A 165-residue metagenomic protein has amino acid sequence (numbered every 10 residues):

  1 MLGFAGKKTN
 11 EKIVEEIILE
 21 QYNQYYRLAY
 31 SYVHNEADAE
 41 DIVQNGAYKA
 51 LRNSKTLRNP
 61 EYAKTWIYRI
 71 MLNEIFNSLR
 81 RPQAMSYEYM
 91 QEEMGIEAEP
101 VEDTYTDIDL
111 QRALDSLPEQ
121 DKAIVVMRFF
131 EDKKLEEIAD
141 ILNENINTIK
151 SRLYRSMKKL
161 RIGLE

Functional and structural regions predicted by a protein language model:
M1-Q24, S31, T106, I162-E165: N-terminal module of bacterial RNA polymerase sigma factors
Y22, Y26, A47, P118 (+2 more regions): C-terminal flanking helix
R27, D41-Y48, E61-N73: Structural recognition of an alpha-helix C-terminal capping motif at a helix-to-coil junction
A37, E136, N147: Residues within helix-turn-helix
R58, R69-Y89, R155: Arg/Lys-rich amphipathic alpha helix in sigma70-family domain 2
L72, L142-E165: DNA-recognition helix of helix-turn-helix
N77, A84-R112, K134: Internal acidic/polar
I124-R128: A short pre-motif secondary-structure segment
